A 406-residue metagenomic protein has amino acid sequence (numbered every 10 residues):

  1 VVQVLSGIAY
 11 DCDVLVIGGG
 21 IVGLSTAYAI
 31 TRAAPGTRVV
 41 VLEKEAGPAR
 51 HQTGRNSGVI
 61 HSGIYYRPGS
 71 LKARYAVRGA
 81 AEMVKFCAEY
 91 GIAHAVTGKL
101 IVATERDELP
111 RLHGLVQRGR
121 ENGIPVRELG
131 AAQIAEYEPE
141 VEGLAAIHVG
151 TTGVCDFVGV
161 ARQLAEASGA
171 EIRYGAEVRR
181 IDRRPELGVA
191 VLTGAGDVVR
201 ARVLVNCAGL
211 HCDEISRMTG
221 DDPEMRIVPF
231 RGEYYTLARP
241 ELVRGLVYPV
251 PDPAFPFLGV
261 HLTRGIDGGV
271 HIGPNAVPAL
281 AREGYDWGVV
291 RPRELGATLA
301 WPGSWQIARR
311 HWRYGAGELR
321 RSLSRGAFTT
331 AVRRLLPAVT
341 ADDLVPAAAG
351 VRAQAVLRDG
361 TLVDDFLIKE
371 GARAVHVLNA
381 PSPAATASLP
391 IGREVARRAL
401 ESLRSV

Functional and structural regions predicted by a protein language model:
G7-V22, V40: Beta1/beta-strand and adjacent pyrophosphate-binding region of the FAD-binding site in flavoprotein oxidoreductases
A9, A93-A103, L115, E128 (+5 more regions): Helix-loop-beta segment of a Rossmann-like dinucleotide-binding subdomain
S25, I181-V290: Flavin-dependent oxidoreductases
T31-R55: Glycine-rich FAD pyrophosphate-binding loop
G58-Q133, G143, G259-H261, H271 (+2 more regions): Dinucleotide-binding Rossmann-like beta1-alpha1 core, especially the glycine-rich loop that anchors the ADP
R67-R78, V102-R111, I147-E166, R173 (+2 more regions): Short beta-strand to alpha-helix junction loop
A132-A135, R226-R231, T236-A238, I307-A380: Flavin (FAD/FMN) cofactor-binding core of flavoprotein oxidoreductases
I147-V203, C207, H211-E214, A387-L400: Helical element adjacent to the flavin cofactor pocket in flavoenzyme catalytic cores
